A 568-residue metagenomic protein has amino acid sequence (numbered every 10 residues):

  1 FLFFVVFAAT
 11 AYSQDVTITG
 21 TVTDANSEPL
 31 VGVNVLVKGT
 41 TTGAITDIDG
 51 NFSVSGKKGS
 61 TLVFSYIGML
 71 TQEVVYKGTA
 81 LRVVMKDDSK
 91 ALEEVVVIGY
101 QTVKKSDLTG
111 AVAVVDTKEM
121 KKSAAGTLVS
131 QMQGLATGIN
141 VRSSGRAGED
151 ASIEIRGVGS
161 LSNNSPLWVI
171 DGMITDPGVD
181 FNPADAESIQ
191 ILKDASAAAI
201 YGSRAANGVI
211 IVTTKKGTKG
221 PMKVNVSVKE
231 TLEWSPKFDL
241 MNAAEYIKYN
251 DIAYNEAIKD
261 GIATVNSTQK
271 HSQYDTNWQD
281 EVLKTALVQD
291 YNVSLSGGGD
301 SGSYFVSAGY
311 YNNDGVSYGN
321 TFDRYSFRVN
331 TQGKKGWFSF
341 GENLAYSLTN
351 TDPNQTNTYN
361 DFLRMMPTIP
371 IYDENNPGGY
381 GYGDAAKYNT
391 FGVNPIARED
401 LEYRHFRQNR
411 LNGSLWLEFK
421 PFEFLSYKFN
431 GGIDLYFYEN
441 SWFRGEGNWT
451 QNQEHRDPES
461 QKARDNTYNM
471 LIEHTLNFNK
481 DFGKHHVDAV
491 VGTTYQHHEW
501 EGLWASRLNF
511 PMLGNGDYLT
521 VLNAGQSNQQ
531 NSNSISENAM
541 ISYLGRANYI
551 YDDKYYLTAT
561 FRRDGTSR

Functional and structural regions predicted by a protein language model:
F1-R328, Q332-K334, F338-A345, N412-G413: Short, small/polar-rich motifs associated with maturation and membrane association, primarily at protein termini
S106, T218-D275, G315-N412, K428-S542: Surface-exposed loop/interface segments of Gram-negative outer-membrane beta-barrel transport/assembly proteins
K216, G298-S301, K334-W337, F419-L425 (+2 more regions): Outer-membrane beta-barrel strand-turn architecture
Y291-G297, I541-Y551: Structured alpha-helical segments in the cores of large, soluble enzyme domains
G565-S567: Active-site beta-strand/loop architecture of penicillin-binding DD-peptidases
